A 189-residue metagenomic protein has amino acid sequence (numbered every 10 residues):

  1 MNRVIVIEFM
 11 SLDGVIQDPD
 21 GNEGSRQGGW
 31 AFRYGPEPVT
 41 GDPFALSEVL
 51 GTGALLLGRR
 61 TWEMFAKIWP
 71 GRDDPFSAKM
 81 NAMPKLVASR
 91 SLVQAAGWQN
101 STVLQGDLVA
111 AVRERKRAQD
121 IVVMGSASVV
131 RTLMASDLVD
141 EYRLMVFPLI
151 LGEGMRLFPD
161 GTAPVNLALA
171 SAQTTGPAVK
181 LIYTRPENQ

Functional and structural regions predicted by a protein language model:
M1-L138, P148-Q189: Portal/gating segments that form or line small-molecule/metal binding sites
E141: Periplasmic plug
